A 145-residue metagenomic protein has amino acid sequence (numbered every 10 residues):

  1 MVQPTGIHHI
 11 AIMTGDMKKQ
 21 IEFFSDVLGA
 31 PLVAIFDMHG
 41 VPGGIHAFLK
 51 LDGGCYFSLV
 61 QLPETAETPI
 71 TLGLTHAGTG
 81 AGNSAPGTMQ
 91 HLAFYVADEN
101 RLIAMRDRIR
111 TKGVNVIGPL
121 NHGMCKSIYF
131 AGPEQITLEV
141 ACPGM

Functional and structural regions predicted by a protein language model:
M1-K19, M89-F94: N-terminal beta-strand motif that seeds the catalytic metal site of vicinal oxygen chelate
M1-V2, H39-A47, G53-G54, L72 (+5 more regions): Amphipathic alpha-helical "stalk" segments
H8-H9, H46, F57-S58, H91 (+1 more regions): Histidine-centered active-site/metal-ligand motif
M13-E64: Core segments of cupin and vicinal oxygen chelate
K19-Q20, E99-A104: Short, conserved charged micro-motifs
K50, I103-M145: Vicinal oxygen chelate
A66-Y95: Helix-adjacent hinge/juxtasegments
